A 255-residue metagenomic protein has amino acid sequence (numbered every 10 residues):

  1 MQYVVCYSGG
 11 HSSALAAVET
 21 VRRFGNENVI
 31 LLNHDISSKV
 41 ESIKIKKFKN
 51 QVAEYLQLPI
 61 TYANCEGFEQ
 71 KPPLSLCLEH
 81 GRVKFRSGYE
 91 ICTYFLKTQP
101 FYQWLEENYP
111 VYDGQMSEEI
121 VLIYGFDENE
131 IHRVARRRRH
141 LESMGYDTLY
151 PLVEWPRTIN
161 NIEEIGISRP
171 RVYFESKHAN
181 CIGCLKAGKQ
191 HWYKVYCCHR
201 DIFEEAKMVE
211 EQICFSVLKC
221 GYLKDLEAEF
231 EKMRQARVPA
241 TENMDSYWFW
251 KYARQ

Functional and structural regions predicted by a protein language model:
M1-Q255: Nucleotide-activated chemistry modules centered on ATP-dependent adenylation/adenylyltransferase
